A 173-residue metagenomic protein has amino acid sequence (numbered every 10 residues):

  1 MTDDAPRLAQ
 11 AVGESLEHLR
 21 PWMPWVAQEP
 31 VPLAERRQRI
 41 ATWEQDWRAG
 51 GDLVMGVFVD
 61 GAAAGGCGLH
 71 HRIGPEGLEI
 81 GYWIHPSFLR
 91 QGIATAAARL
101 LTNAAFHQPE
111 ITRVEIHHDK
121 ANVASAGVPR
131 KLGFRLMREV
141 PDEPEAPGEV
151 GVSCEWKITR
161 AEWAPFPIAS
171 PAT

Functional and structural regions predicted by a protein language model:
M1-R7, A11-P21, V54-T173: Acyl-donor (CoA/ACP) binding surface of acyl/acetyltransferases
R20-A41: Conserved GNAT-fold acetyl-CoA-binding loop/helix
Q28-E29, A41-G56: A short helix-loop-beta-strand connector motif used in the catalytic cores of GNAT acetyltransferases and, in some
